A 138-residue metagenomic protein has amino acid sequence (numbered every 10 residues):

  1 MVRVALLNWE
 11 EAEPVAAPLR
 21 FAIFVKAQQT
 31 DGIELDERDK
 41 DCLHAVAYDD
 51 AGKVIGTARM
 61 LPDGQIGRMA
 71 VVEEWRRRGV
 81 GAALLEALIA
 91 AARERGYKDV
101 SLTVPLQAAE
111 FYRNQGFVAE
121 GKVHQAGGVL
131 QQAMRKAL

Functional and structural regions predicted by a protein language model:
M1-I55: Short amphipathic alpha-helix that is part of the acyltransferase structural core
R20, Y112, F117: Conserved active-site tyrosine of GNAT-family acetyltransferases
D41-A45, G67, L130-M134: Short beta-strand micro-motifs in enzyme catalytic cores
V46, G52-A70: Conserved beta-strand in the GNAT
W75, G79-A87: Conserved acetyl-CoA pyrophosphate-binding loop and the N-cap/start of the following alpha-helix in GNAT-like
A92-P105: Conserved GNAT acetyl-CoA-binding A-motif
T103, V118-R135: Conserved catalytic-core motifs of GNAT/GCN5-like acyltransferases
